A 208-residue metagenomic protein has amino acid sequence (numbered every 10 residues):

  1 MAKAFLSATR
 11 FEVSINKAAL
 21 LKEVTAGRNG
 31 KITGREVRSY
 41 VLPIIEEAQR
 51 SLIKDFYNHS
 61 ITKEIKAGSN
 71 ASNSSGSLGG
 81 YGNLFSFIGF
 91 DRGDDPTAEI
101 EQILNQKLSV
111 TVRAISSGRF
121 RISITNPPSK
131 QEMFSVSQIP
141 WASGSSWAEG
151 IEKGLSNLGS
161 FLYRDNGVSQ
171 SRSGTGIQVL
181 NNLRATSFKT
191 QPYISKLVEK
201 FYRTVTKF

Functional and structural regions predicted by a protein language model:
M1-F208: Short, Lys/Arg-rich flexible segments
